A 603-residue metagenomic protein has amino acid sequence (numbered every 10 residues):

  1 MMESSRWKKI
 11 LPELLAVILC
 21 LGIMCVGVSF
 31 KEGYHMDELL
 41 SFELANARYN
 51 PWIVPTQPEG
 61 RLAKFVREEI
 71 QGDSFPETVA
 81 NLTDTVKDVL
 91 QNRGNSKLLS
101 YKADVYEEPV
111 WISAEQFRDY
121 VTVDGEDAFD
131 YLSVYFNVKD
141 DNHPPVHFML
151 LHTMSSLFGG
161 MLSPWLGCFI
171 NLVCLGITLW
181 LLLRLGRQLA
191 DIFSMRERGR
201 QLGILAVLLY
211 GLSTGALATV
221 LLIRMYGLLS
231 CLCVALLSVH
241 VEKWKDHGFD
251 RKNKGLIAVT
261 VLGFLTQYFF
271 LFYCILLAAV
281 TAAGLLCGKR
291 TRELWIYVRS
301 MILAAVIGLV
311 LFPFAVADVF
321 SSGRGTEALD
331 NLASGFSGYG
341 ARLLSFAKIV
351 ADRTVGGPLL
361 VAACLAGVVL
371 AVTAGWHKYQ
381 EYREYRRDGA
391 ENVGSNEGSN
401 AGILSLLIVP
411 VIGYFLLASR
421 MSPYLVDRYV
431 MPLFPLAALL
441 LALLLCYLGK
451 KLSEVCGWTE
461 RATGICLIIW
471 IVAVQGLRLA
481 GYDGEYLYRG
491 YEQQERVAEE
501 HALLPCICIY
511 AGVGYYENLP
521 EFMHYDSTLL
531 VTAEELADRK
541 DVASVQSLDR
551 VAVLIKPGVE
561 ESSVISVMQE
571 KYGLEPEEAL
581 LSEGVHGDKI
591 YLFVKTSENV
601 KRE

Functional and structural regions predicted by a protein language model:
M1, L15-V17, A258, A390 (+1 more regions): Signature aromatic-anchored transmembrane alpha helix within multi-pass, membrane-resident enzymes that catalyze glycan
M2, L237-L256, T260, F272-V306: Perimembrane helix-loop-helix junctions
D37, G227-L232, V361, G398-V411 (+1 more regions): Hydrophobic/aromatic-rich transmembrane helices and adjacent perimembrane loops
N46-H143, L157-F158: Interfacial juxtamembrane loops and adjacent helix segments that form the catalytic/substrate-binding surfaces
T153, L181, L212, G227-D246 (+2 more regions): Specific aromatic-rich, kink-prone transmembrane helix
L166-S194, A235: Transmembrane-helix motifs of polytopic, lipid-linked glycan transferases
L182-L212: Transmembrane-helix signature of polytopic, membrane-embedded enzymes that assemble or transfer cell-envelope glycans
G464-V585: Catalytic lumenal/periplasmic loop and adjoining terminal transmembrane helix of membrane glycan-assembly enzymes
